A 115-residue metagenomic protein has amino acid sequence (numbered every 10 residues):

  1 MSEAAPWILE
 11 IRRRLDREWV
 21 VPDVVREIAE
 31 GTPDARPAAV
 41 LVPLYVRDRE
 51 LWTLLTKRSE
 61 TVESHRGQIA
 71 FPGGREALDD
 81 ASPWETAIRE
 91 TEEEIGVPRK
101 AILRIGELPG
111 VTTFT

Functional and structural regions predicted by a protein language model:
M1-T115: N-terminal leader/linker segments that precede catalytic domains of diphosphate-processing enzymes
